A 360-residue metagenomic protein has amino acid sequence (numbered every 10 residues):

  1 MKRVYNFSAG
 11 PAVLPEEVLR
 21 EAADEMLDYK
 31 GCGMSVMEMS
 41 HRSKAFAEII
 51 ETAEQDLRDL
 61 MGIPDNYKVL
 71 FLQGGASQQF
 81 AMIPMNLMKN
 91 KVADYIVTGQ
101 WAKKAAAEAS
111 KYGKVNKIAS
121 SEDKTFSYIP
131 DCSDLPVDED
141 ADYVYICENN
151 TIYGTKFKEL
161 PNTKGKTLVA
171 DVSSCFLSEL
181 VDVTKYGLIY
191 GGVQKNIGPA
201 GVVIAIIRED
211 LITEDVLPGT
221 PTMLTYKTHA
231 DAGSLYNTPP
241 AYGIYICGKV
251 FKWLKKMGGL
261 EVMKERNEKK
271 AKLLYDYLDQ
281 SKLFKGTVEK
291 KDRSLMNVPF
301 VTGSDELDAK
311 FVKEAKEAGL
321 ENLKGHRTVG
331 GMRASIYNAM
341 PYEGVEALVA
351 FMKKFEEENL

Functional and structural regions predicted by a protein language model:
R3-E54: A glycine-/small-polar-enriched, mobile loop at the entrance of the PLP active site in fold-type I
R3-V4, E317, H326, G330-L360: PLP-dependent enzyme catalytic core of the Aspartate aminotransferase-like
G10, A109, S121-F176: Active-site phosphate-binding strand-loop segment of PLP-dependent enzymes
P15, V193-Y275, E289, E358-L360: Active-site C-terminal subdomain of aminotransferase-like
C32-Q79, N86, Q100, E108: Conserved N-terminal alpha-helix of the aminotransferase class I/II PLP-enzyme fold
S77-V144: PLP-dependent aminotransferase-like
V169, V183-Q194, V203: Conserved active-site segment immediately N-terminal to the catalytic lysine that forms the internal aldimine
F284-A315: Conserved PLP-binding catalytic core of the aspartate aminotransferase-like
